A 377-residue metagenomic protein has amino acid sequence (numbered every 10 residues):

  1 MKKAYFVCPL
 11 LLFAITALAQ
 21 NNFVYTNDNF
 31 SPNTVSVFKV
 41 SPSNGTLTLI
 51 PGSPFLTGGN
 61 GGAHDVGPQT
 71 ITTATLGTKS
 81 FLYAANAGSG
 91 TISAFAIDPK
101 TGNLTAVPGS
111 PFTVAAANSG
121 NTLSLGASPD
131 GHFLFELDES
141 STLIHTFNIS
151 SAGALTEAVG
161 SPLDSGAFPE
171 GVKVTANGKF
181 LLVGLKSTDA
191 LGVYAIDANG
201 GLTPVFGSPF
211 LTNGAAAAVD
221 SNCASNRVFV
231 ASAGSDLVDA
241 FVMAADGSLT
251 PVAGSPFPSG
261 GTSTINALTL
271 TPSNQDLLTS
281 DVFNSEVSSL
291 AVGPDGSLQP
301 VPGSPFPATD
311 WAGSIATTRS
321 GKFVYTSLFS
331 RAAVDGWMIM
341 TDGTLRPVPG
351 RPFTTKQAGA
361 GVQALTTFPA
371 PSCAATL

Functional and structural regions predicted by a protein language model:
M1-A4: Positively charged n-region of N-terminal signal peptides that target proteins for export
F6-L10: Sec-dependent N-terminal signal peptides
A14-T16: N-terminal signal peptide c-region/cleavage motif recognized by signal peptidases
L18-L377: Predominantly soluble domains enriched in secretory-pathway, periplasmic, or organellar proteins
